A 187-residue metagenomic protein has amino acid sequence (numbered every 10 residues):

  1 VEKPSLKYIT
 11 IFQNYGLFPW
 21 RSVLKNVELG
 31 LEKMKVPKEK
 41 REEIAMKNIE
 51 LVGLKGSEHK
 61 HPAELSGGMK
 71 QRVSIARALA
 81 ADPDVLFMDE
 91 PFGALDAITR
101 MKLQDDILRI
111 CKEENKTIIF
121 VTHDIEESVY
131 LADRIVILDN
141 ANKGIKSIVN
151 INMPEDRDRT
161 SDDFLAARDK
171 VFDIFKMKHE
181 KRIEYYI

Functional and structural regions predicted by a protein language model:
I11, I75: Hydrophobic anchor residue at the start of the ABC signature
R21-E28: Short coil-to-helix segment of the ABC ATPase nucleotide-binding domain corresponding to the Q-loop/switch region
E28, E32, E39-S57, R109: Conserved ABC ATPase "signature" region
K60, A81: Conserved signature/switch motifs of ABC ATPase nucleotide-binding domains
H61-L65, M69: Conserved ABC ATPase signature
L86-D89: Catalytic Walker B motif of ABC-type/P-loop ATPase nucleotide-binding domains
R100-E114: Helical segment within the ABC ATPase nucleotide-binding domain
N115-V121: Conserved H-loop
